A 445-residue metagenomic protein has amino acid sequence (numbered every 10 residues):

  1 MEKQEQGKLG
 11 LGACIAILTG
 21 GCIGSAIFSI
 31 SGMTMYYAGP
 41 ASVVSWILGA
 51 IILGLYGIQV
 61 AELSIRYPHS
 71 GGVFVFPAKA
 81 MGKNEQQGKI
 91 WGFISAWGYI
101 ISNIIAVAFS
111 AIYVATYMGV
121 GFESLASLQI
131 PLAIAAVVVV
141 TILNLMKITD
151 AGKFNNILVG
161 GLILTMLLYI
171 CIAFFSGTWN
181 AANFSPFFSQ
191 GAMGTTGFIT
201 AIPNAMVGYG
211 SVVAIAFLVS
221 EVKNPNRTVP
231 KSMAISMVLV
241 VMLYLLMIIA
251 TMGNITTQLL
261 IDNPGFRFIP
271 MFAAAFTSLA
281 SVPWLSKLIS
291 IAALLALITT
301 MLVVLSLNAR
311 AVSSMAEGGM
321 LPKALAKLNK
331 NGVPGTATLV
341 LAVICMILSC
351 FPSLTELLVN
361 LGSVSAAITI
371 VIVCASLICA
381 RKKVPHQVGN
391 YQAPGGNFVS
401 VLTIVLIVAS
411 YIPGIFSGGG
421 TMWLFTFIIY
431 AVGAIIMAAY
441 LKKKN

Functional and structural regions predicted by a protein language model:
M1-A38, G54, I58, K83-I90 (+5 more regions): Membrane-interface "cap" regions at the ends of multi-pass membrane proteins
K3-Q6, V43, S124-P131, N156-S290: Helix-loop-helix junctions that connect adjacent transmembrane segments in multi-pass membrane transporters
G32-A38, S42-V43, I112-Q129, T149-V159 (+4 more regions): Transmembrane helix-loop boundary segments of multi-pass membrane transporters
L55-V137, I142-L145, L294-S314, L354-I368: Hydrophobic transmembrane alpha-helices that form the core helical bundles of multi-pass secondary transporters
V75-K83, G88, V120, S232-L302 (+1 more regions): TM-loop-TM module centered on a large, flexible mid-protein loop between adjacent transmembrane helices in multi-pass
A115, L128-W179, G210, M233-V238 (+3 more regions): Membrane-interface loop-to-helix entry segments
T165-Y169, V312, G362-G389, L402 (+2 more regions): Hydrophobic alpha-helical segments of multi-pass membrane transport proteins
A324-G335, I370-M422: C-terminal membrane-solvent junction of multi-pass transporters and transport-like membrane proteins
